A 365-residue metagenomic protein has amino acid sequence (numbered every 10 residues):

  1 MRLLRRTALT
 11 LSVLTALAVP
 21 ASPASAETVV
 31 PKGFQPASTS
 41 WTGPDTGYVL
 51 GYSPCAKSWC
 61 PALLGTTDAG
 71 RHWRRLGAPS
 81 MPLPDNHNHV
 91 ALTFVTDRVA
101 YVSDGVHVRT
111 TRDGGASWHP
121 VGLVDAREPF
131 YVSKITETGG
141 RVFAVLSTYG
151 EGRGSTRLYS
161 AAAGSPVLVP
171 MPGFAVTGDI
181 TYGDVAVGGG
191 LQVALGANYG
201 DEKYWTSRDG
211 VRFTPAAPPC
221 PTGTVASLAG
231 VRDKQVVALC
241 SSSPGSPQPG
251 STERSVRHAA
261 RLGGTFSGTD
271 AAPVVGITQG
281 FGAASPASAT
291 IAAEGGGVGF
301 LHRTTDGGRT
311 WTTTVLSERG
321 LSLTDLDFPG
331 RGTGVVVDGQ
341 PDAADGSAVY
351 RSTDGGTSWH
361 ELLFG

Functional and structural regions predicted by a protein language model:
M1-A26: Secretory targeting and sorting signals
V30-C60: Beta-strand-rich domains and repeat architectures in extracellular enzymes and scaffolds, especially beta-propellers
G33-S40, P84-T93, E128-T136, V176-V187 (+3 more regions): Repeated scaffold domains used in trafficking and secretory/extracellular systems, primarily beta-propellers
P44-V49, D97-Y101, G140-A144, G189-A194 (+3 more regions): Entry beta-strands of beta-propeller and related beta-repeat scaffolds
S53-K57, H107, T148-G152, N198-D201 (+3 more regions): Short glycine/acidic-enriched loop and turn motifs that connect beta-strands
L64-G77, R109-G122, R157-P172, W205-A217 (+3 more regions): Asp-box/BNR beta-propeller loop motif
V142-P221, V225-S227: Solenoidal tandem-repeat scaffolds enriched in leucines and small polar residues
T333-G365: Blade-level signature of beta-propeller repeat domains, shared across WD40, Kelch, NHL, RCC1 and BNR/Asp-box propellers
